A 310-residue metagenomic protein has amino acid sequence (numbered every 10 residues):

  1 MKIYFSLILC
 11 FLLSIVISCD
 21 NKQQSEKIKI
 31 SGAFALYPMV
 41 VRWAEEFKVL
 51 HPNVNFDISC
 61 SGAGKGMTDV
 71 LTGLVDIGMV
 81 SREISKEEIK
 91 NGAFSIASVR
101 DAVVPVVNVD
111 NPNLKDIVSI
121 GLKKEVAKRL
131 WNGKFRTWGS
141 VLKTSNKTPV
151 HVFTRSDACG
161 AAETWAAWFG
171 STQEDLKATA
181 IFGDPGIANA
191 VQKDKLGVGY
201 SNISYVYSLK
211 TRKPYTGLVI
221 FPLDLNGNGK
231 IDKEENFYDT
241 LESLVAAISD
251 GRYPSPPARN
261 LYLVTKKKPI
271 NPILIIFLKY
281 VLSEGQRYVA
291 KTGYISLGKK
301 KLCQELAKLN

Functional and structural regions predicted by a protein language model:
M1-F5: Positively charged n-region of N-terminal signal peptides that target proteins for export
S6-I15: Bacterial N-terminal signal peptides
C19-G64, T68-L71, V80-I84, I89 (+3 more regions): Exported/periplasmic ABC-transporter solute-binding proteins
L74: Conserved functional loop/turn residues at catalytic and ligand-binding sites
